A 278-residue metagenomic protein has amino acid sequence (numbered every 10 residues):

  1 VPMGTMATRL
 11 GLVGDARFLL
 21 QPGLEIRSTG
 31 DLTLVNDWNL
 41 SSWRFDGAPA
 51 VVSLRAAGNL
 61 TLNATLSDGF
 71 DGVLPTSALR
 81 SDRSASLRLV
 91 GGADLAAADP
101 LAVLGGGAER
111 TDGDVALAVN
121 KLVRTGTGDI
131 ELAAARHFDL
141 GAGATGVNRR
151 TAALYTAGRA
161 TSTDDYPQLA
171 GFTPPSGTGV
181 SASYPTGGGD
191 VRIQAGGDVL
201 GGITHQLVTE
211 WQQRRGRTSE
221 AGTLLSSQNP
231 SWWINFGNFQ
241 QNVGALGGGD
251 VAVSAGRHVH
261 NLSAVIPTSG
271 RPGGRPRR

Functional and structural regions predicted by a protein language model:
V1-R278: Low-complexity, glycine- and small/polar-enriched segments
